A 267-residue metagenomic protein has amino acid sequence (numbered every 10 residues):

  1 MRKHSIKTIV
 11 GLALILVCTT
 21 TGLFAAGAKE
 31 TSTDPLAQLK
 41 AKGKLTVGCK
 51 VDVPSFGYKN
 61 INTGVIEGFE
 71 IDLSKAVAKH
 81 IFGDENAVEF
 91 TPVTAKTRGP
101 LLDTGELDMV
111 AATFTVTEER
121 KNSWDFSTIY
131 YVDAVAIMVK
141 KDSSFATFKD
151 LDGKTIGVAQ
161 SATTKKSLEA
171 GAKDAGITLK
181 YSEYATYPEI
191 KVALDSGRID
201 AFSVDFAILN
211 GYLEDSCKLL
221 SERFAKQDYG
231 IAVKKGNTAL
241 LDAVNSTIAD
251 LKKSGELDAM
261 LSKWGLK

Functional and structural regions predicted by a protein language model:
M1-K42: Short, low-complexity disordered leader/linker segments with a strong preference for bacterial N-terminal type II
E30-D34, K40-A41, T163-S182, E214-R223 (+1 more regions): Ligand-binding clefts/hinges and TM-proximal coupling segments of bilobed small-molecule sensing domains
S32-T33, K40-V110: Extracytoplasmic small-molecule ligand-binding "clamshell" domains of the periplasmic binding protein/Venus flytrap
V51, Y131-D142, F206-A249, L266-K267: Periplasmic-binding protein-like
I71-L73, H80, F145, K149 (+3 more regions): Extended ligand-binding regions for polar small-molecule ligands
K75, A87-D150, S216-R223: Acidic, polar ligand-binding/catalytic clefts
V88-P100, S143, Y181-S196, Q227: Short helix-initiation/N-cap motifs at beta->coil->alpha
T97, T113-S123, K166-A172, V192-K226: A ligand-binding cleft/hinge motif common to bilobed small-molecule-binding domains
